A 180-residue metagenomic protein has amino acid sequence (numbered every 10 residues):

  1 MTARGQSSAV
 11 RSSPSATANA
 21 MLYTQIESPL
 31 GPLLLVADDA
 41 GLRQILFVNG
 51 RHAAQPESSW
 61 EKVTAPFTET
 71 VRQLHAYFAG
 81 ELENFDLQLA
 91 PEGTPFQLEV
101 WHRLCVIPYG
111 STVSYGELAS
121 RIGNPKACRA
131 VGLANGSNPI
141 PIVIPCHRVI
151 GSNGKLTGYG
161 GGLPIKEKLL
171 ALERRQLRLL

Functional and structural regions predicted by a protein language model:
T2-K126, L172-L180: Basic nucleic-acid-binding alpha-helical/helix-turn surface characteristic of O6-alkylguanine DNA
R4, S152-L180: …primarily DNA-binding HTH/wHTH and HhH modules…
L33, V149-G151: Active-site and channel-lining beta-strand-loop segments that bind or position nucleotide-derived/phosphorylated
P108, P139-I142: Histidine- and aromatic-rich ligand-binding microenvironments
R129-N138: Regulatory, non-catalytic segments
I142-V149: Short Lys/Arg-enriched helix C-cap and helix-to-coil transition segments that create basic nucleic-acid-contact patches
